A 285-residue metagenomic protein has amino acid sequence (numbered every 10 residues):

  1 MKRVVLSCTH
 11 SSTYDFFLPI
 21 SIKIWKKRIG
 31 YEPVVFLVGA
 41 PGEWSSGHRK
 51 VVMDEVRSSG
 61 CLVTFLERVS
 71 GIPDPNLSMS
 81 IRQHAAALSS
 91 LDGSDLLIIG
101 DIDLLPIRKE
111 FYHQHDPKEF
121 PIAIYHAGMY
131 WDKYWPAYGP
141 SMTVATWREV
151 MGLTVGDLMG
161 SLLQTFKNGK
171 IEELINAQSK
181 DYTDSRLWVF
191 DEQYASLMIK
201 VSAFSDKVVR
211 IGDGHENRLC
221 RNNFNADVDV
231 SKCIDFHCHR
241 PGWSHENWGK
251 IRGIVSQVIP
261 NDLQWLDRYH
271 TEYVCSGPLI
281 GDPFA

Functional and structural regions predicted by a protein language model:
M1-S70, Y269, V274-A285: N-terminal anchoring/stem segment of glycosyltransferases
L6-S12, F36-G39, N76, I99-I102 (+1 more regions): Short His-Asn-centered micro-motif
S11-T13, A40-G42, V69-G71, D103-P106 (+3 more regions): Short, solvent-exposed loop/turn segments at secondary-structure junctions
F16-P19, K23, H84, V189-L197: A structural signal for well-ordered alpha-helical segments within the folded catalytic domains of diverse enzymes
E32-P33, L97, D206-V208: Hydrophobic anchor at the start of a short beta-strand that flanks the dinucleotide cofactor-binding loop
S78-H126: GT-A fold catalytic core of metal-dependent nucleotide-sugar glycosyltransferases, centered on the diacidic
I107-W188: Conserved catalytic core of nucleotide-sugar-dependent glycosyltransferases
M151-T271, L279-I280: Catalytic core and acceptor-binding pocket of nucleotide-sugar-dependent glycosyltransferases
